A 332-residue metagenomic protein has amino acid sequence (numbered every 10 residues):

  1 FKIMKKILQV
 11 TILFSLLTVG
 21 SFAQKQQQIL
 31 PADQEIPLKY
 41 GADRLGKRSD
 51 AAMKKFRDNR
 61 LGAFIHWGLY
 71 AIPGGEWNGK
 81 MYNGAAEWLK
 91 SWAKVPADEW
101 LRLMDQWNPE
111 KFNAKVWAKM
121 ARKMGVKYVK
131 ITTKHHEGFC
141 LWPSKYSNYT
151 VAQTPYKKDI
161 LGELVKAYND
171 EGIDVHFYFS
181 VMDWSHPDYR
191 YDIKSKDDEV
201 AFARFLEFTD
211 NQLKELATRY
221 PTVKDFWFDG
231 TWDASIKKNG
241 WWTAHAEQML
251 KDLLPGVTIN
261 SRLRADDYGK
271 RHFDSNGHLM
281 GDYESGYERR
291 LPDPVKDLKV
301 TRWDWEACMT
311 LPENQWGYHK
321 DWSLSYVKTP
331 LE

Functional and structural regions predicted by a protein language model:
F1-I3: Short, Lys/Arg-enriched N-terminal segments with co-localized hydrophobic residues within the first ~10-30 amino acids
K5-I12: Sec-dependent signal peptide recognition, specifically the positively charged N-region followed immediately by
K6, S21-A23: Intrinsic low-complexity/disordered segments
F14-S21: Hydrophobic h-region of N-terminal signal peptides that target proteins for export in Gram-negative bacteria
Q24-E332: Mature catalytic domains of secreted/periplasmic carbohydrate-active enzymes
